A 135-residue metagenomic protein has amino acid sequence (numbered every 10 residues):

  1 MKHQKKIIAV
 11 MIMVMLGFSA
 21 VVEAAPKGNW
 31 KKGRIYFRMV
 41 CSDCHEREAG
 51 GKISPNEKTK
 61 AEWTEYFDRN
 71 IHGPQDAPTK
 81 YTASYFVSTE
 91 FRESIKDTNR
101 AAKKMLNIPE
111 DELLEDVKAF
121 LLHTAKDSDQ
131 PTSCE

Functional and structural regions predicted by a protein language model:
M1-I8: Bacterial N-terminal signal peptides that target proteins for export
V10-G17: Bacterial N-terminal signal peptides
S19-Y36, G51-K52: Electrostatic cytochrome c docking/interface patches
V22, K60-Q75: Short microdomains enriched in Cys/His and/or Lys/Arg
F37-E48, V117: The canonical Cys-X-X-Cys-His
D43-G50, D68, L122: Detector for the c-type heme attachment site
R69-E93: Short Fe-S-cluster ligation motifs
T89-E135: C-terminal capping alpha-helices of c-type cytochrome domains
